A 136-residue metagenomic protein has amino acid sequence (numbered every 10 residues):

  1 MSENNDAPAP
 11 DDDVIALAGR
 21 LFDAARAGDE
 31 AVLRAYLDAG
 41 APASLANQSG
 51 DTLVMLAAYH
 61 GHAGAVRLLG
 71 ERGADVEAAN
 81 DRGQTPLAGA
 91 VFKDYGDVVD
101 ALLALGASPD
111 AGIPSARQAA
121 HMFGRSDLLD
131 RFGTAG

Functional and structural regions predicted by a protein language model:
A16-A39: Alpha-helical segment of the N-proximal tetratricopeptide repeat
V32, G64-A65, D97-V98, D127-R131: Conserved ankyrin/ankyrin-like repeat signature
